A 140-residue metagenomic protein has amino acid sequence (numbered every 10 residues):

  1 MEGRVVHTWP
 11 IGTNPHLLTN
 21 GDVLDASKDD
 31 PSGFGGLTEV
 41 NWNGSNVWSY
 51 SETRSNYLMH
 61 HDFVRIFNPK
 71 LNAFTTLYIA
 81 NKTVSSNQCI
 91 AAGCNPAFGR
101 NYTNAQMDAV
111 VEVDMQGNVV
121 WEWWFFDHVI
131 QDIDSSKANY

Functional and structural regions predicted by a protein language model:
M1-Y140: Histidine-/acidic-rich catalytic cores in large beta-rich domains
